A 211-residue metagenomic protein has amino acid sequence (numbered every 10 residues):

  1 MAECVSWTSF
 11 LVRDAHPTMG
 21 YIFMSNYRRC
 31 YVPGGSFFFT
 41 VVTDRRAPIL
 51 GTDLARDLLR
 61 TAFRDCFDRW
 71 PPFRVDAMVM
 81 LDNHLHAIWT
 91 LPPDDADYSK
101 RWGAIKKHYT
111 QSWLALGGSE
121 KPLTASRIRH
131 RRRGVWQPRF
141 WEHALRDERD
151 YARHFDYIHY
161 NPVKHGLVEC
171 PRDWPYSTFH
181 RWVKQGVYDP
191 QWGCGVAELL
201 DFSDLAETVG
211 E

Functional and structural regions predicted by a protein language model:
M1-E211: Short catalytic/metal-binding and nucleic-acid-binding patches
